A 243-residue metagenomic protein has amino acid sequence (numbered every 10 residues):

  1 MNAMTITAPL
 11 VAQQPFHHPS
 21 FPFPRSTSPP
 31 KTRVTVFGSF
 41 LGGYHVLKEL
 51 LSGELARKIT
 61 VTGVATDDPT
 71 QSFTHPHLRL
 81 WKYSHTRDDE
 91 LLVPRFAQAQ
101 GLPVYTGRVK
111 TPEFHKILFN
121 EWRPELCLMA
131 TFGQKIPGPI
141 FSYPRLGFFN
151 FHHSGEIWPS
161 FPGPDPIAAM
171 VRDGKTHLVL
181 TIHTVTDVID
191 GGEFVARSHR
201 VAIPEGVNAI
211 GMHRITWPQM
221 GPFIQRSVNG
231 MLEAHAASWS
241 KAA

Functional and structural regions predicted by a protein language model:
N2-A243: One-carbon transfer enzymes
